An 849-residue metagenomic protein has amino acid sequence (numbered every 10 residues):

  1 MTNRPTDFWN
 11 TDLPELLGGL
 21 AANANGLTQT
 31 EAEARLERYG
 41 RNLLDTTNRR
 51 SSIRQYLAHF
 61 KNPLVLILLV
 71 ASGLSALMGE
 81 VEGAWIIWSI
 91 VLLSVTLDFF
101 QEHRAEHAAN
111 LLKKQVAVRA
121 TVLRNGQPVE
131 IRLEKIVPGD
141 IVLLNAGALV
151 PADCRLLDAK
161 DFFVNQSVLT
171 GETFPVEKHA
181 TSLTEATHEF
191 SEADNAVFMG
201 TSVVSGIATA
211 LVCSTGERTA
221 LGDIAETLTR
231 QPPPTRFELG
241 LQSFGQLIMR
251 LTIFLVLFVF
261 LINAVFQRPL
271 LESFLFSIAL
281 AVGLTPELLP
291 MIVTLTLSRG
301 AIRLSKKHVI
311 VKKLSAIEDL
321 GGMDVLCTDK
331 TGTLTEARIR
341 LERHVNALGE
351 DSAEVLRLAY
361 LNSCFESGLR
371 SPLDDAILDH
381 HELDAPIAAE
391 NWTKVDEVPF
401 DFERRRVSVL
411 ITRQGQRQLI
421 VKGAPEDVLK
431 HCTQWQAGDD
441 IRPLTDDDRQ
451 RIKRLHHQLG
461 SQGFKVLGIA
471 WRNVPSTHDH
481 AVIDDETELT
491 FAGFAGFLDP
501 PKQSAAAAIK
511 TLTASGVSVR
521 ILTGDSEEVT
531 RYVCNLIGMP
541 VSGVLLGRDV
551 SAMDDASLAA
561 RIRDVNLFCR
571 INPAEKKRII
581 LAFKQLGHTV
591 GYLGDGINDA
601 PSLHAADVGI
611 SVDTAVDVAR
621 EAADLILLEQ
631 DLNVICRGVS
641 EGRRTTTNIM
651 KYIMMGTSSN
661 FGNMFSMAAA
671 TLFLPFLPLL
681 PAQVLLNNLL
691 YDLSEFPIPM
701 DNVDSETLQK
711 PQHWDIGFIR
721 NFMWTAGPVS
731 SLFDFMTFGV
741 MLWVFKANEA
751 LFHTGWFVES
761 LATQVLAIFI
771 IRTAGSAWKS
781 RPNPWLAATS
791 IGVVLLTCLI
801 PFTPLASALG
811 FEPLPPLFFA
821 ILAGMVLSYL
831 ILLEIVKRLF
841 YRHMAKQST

Functional and structural regions predicted by a protein language model:
M1-P128, E134-V137, V142-V150, R155-F163 (+6 more regions): Non-lumenal N-terminal regulatory segments of integral membrane proteins
R41-G73, E106, Q127-V129, T187-A196 (+7 more regions): Soluble-to-membrane junctions at the N-terminal ends of transmembrane alpha-helices in multi-pass ion-transporting
A58-L77, V91-D98, V118, Q246-A264 (+8 more regions): Alpha-helical transmembrane segments of multi-pass membrane proteins, especially the membrane-embedded transport
L66-S89, L247-T285, S298, I302-H308 (+5 more regions): Helix-interface capping motifs at the ends of transmembrane segments in multi-pass membrane proteins
E82, I86-A117, R124, P232-T328 (+4 more regions): Hydrophobic alpha-helical transmembrane segments
F163, L169-T170, A180-T184, E336-L358 (+4 more regions): Basic, amphipathic juxtamembrane/active-site segments that coordinate anionic phosphate or diphosphate groups
A196-V204, D319-T490, F497, K510-T511 (+6 more regions): Cytosolic catalytic regions of ATP/NTP-dependent phosphoryl-transfer enzymes
L255, V259, P290, V541-Y592 (+1 more regions): Membrane-embedded transport module
